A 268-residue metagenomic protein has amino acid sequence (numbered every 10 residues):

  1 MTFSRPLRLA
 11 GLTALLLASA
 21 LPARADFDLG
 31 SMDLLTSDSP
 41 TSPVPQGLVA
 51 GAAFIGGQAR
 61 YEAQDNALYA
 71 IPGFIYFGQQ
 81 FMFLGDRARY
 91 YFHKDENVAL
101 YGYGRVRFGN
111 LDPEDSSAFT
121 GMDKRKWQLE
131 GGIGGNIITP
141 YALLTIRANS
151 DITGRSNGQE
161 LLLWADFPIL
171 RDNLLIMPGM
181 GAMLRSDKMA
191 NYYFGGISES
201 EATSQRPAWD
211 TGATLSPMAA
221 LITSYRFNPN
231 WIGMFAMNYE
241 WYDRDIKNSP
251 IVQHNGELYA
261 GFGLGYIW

Functional and structural regions predicted by a protein language model:
M1-V44: Cleavable N-terminal export/targeting peptides
D26-D28, F92, I152-K247, I251-Q253 (+1 more regions): Outer-membrane beta-barrel transmembrane domain signature
D26-Y91, G102-K126: Outer-membrane beta-barrel initiation region
L48, Q80-F83, V98, Y141-L144 (+2 more regions): Repeated loop/turn-to-beta-strand initiation elements of outer-membrane beta-barrel proteins
L48-G56, R87, G102-V106, I146-S150 (+2 more regions): Transmembrane beta-barrel strands of outer-membrane/channel proteins
F54-G56, D115-A118, R147, E201-P207 (+1 more regions): Extracytoplasmic loops and strand-loop junctions of Gram-negative outer membrane beta-barrel proteins
Y69-I71, G85, Q128-E130, G158-L162 (+2 more regions): Transmembrane beta-barrel architecture of outer-membrane proteins
I71-I75, A165, N255-W268: Outer-membrane beta-barrel "beta-signal"
